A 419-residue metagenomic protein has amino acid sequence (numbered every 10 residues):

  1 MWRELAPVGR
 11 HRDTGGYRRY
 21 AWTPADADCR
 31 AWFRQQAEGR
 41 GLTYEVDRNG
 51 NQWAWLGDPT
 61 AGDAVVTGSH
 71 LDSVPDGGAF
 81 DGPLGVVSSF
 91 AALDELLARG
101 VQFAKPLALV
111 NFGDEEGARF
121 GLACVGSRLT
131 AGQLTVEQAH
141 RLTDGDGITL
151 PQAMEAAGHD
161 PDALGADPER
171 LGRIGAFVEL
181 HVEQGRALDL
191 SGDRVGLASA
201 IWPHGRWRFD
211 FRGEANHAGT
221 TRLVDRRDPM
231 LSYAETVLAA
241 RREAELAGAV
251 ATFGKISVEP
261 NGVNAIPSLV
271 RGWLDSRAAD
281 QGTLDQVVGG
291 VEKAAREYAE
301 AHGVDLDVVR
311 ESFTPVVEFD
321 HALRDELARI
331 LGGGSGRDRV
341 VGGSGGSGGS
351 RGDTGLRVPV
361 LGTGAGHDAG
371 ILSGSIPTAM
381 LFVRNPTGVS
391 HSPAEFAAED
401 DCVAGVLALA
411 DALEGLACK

Functional and structural regions predicted by a protein language model:
M1-T23, V389: N-terminal capping segment at the start of a domain
A6, G68-S69, R357-L407: Zn-dependent metallopeptidase/amidohydrolase metal-coordination segment
R18-W22, T252-G262, W273-D280, D305-R324: A short beta-alpha structural unit
R34-E38, T43-D47, Q52-G147, P151: Active-site metal-coordination/substrate-binding segment of hydrolases, especially metallo-dependent peptidases
E45-D47, Q102-F103, L164-P168, T220 (+4 more regions): Flexible, glycine/charged-enriched surface loops at secondary-structure junctions
D114-E115, G121-G282: Midchain, well-structured core segments that form catalytic/ion-binding scaffolds
I201, H217, T221-L246, K293 (+1 more regions): His/Asp/Glu-rich mid-to-C-terminal helical/loop segments that flank catalytic regions of hydrolases
G332-G355: Intrinsically disordered, low-complexity terminal tails and inter-domain linkers enriched for S/T/G/P/D/E
